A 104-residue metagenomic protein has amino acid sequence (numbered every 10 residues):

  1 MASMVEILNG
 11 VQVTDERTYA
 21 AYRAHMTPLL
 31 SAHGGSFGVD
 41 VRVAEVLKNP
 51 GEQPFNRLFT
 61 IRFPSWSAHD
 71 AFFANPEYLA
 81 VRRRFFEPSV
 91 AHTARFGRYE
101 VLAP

Functional and structural regions predicted by a protein language model:
M1-A74, G97-P104: Short S/T/G/P-rich N-terminal loop/turn motif that feeds into the first structured element of a domain
S36-V39, R82-R98: Conserved short beta-strand edge segments in small beta-sheet-based binding/regulatory domains
H69-D70, A74-E87: C-terminal structural segments of small proteins and small subunits
